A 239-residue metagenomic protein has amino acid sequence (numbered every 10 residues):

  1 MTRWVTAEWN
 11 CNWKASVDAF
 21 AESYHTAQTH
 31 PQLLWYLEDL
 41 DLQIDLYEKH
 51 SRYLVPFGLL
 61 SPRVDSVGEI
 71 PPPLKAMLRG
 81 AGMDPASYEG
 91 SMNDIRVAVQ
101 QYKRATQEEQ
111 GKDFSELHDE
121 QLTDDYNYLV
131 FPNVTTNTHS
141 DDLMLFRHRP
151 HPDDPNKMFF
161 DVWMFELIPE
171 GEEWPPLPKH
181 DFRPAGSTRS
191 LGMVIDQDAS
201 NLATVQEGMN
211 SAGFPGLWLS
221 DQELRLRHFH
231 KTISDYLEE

Functional and structural regions predicted by a protein language model:
M1-E239: C-terminal catalytic domain of Rieske-type non-heme iron oxygenases
